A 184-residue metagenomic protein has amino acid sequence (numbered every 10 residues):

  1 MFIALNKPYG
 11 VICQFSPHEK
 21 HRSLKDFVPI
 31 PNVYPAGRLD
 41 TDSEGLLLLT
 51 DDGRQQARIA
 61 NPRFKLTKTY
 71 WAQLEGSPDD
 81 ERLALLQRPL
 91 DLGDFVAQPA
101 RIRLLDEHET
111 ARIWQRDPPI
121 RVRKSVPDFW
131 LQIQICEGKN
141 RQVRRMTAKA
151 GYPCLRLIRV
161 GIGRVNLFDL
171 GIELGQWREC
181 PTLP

Functional and structural regions predicted by a protein language model:
M1-P184: RNA pseudouridine synthases
